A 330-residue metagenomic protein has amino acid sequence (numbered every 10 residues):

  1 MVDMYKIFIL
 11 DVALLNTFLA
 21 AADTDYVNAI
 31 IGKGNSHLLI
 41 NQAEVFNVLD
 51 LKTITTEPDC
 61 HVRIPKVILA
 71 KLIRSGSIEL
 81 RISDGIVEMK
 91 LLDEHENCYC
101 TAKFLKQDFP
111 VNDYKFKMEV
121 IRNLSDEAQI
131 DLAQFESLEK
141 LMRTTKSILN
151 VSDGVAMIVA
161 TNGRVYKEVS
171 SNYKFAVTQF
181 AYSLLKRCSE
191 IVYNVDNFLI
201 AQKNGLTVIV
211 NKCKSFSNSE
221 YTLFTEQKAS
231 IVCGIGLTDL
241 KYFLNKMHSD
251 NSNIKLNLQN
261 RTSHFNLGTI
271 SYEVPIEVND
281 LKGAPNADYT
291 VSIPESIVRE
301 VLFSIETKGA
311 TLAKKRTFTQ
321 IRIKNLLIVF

Functional and structural regions predicted by a protein language model:
M1-F330: DNA polymerase sliding clamps and clamp-related checkpoint/processivity subunits
